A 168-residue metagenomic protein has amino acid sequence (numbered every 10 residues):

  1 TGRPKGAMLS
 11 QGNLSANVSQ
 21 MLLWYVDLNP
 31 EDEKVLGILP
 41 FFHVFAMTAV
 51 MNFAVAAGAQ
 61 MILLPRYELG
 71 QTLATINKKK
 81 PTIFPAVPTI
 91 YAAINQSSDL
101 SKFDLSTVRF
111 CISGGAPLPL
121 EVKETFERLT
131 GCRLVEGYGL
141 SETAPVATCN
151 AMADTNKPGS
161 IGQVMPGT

Functional and structural regions predicted by a protein language model:
T1-S19: Conserved AMP-binding A3 loop
M8, P85, V164: Short aromatic/basic micro-patch
S15-K34, F41-T82, S97: Conserved AMP-binding/adenylation subdomain of ANL enzymes
G37-I38, L63-L64, I112-G114, E136 (+1 more regions): Thr-Gly-centered strand-to-loop micro-motif
A56-A59, L73, P81-A86, N95-N156: Gly/Ser/Thr-rich phosphate-binding loop
E68, I90-Y91, L118: Alpha-helix capping/helix-boundary segments
P117, N156-T168: Adenylate-forming AMP-binding core of the ANL superfamily, especially NRPS adenylation
